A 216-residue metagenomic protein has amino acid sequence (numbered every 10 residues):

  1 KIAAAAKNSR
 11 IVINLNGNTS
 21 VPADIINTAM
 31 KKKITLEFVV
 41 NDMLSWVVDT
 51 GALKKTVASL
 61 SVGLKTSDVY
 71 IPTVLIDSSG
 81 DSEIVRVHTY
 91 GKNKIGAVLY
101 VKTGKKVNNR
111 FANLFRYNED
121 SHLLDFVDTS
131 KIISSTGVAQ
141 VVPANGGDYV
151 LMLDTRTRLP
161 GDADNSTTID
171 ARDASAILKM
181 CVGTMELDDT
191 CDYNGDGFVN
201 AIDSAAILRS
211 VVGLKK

Functional and structural regions predicted by a protein language model:
K1-D120: Proteolytic processing hotspots in large secreted/extracellular or virion-associated proteins and select intracellular
K105-N109, A144, M185: Short proline/glycine-enriched turn/loop motifs at strand-loop junctions of beta-rich domains
N118, S134-T136: Activation/maturation switch segments at domain boundaries
H122-L124, G137-A139: Hydrophobic residues embedded in beta-strands of well-ordered beta-sheets
F126-S134: Solvent-exposed serine/threonine-rich low-complexity stretches and specific carbohydrate-binding patches
V138-T157: C-terminal beta-strand-rich structural cap/linker in extracellular carbohydrate-active enzymes
D154-K216: Cellulosome-associated attachment modules in secreted, modular CAZymes
